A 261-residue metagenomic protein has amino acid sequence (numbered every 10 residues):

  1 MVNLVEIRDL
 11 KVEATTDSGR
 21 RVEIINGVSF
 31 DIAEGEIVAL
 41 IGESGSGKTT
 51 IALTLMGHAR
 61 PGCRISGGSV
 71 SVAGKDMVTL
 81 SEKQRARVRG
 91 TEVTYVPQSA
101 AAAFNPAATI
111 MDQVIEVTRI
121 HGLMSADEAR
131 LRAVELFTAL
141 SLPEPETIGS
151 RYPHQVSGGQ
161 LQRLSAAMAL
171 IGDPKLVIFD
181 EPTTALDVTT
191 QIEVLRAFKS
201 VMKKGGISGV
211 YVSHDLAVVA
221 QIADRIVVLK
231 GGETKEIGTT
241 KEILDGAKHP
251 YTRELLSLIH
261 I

Functional and structural regions predicted by a protein language model:
R64-D76: Conserved ABC transporter NBD signature motif
V114, A166, V177, T190 (+1 more regions): Hydrophobic anchor residue at the start of the ABC signature
I171-K175: A short, proline-enriched helix->beta-strand linker immediately N-terminal to the Walker B motif in ABC-type P-loop
I192-G205: Helical segment within the ABC ATPase nucleotide-binding domain
V219-Q221: A short, surface-exposed alpha-helical micro-motif characterized by mixed small hydrophobic and charged/polar residues
T234-G238, G246: ABC ATPase "signature
I259-I261: Conserved small/polar residues in nucleotide/adenosyl-binding loops
